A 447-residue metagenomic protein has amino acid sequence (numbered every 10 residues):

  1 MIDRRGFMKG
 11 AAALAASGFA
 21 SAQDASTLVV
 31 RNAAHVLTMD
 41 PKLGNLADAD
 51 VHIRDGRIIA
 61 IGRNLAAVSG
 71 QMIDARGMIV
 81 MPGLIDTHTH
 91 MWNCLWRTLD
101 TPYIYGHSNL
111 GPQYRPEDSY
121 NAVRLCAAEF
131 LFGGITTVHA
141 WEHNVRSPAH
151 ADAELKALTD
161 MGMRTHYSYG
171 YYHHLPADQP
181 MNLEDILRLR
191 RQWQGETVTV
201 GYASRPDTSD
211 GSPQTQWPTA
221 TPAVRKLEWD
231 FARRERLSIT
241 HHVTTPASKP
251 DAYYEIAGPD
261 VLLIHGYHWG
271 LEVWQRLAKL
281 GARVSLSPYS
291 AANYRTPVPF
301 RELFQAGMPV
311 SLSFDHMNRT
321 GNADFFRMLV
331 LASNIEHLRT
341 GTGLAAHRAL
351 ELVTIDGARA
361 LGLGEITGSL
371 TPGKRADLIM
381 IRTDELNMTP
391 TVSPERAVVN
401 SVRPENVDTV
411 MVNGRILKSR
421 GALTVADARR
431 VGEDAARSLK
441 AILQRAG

Functional and structural regions predicted by a protein language model:
M1-A49, R54-R57, G62-N64, T354-G447: Active-site microenvironment of metallo-dependent hydrolases
D24-R31, A66-G106, P116-E117, R124 (+1 more regions): Replace "His-x-His-based motif
A33, V51, G56, G77 (+11 more regions): Divalent metal-coordination and catalytic microenvironments
L95-A122, G211-Q216, A247-D260, L280-R283 (+1 more regions): Active-site gating loops and adjacent loop-to-helix segments of metal-dependent hydrolytic enzymes
T98-M163, D185-G195, A436-S438, Q444: Alpha-helical scaffold segments that flank or form the walls of functional sites
N144, Y171-H173, P206-T208, V243-A247 (+3 more regions): Active-site-proximal loop/turn and secondary-structure-junction residues that shape catalytic pockets, frequently
H150, K156-T159, Q179-R283, Y294-V310 (+1 more regions): Histidine/acidic residue-rich metal-binding segments in metalloenzymes
I256, R301-E385, S401-V402: His/Asp/Glu-enriched, well-ordered alpha-helical/loop segment that forms or immediately abuts the divalent-metal
